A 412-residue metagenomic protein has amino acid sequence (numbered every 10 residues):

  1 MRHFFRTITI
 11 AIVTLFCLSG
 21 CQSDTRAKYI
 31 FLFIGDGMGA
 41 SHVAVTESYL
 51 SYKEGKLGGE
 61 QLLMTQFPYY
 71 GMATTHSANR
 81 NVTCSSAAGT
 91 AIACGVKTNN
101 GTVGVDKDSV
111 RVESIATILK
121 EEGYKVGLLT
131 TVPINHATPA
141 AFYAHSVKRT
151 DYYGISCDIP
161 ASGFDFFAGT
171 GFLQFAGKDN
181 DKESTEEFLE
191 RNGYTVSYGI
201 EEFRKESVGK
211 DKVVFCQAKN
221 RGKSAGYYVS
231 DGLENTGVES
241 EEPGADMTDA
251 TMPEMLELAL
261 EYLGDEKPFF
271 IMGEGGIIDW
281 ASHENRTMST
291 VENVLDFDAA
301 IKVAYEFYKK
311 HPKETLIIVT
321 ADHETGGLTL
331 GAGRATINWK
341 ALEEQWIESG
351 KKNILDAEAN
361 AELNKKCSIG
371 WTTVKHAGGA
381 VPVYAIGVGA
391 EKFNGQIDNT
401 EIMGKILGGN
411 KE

Functional and structural regions predicted by a protein language model:
M1-T9: Bacterial N-terminal signal peptides that target proteins for export
R2, G20, N99-T102, G123-L129 (+1 more regions): Short secondary-structure capping/junction motifs at helix and strand boundaries
I12, F16-R26: Bacterial Sec-dependent signal peptides at the C-terminal "C-region" and cleavage site
I12, P133, G171: Residues that line or immediately flank small-molecule/substrate-binding pockets and catalytic motifs
Q22-T25, G123, H311-P312: Secondary-structure transition into beta-strands, especially the periplasmic turns and strand N-termini that construct
A27-V45, I92-A93, K97-T98, D106 (+4 more regions): Mobile, glycine-rich extracellular loop/lid and propeptide segments that shape or gate substrate/ligand access
K28-Y29, M38-T90, H136-E412: A post-motif C-terminal structural segment
